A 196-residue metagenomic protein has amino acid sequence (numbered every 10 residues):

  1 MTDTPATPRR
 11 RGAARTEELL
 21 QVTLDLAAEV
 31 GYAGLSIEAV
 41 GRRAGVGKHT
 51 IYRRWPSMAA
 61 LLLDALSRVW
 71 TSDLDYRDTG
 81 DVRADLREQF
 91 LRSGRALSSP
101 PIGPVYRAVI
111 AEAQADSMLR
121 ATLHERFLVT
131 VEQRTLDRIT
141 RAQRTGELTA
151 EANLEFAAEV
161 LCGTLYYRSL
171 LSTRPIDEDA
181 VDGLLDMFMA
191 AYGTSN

Functional and structural regions predicted by a protein language model:
M1-A6, E88, V129, D137-R144 (+2 more regions): C-terminal peripheral helix-coil segments that are non-catalytic and often amphipathic
M1-R43, H49, A60: Basic, helix-initiating cap at the start of DNA-binding domains
L19, G34, S57-L62, S72-D73 (+1 more regions): Short amphipathic alpha-helical segment with a characteristic S/N-K-E followed by hydrophobic residues
A27-V30, S36-I37, K48, M58-L66 (+4 more regions): Amphipathic alpha-helical segments enriched in hydrophobic/aromatic and basic residues that form the DNA-contacting
L74-Y106: Hydrophobic alpha-helical connector segments
L91-L97, V105-A115, M187-A191: Helix-loop "lid/cap" segments that line or gate small-molecule binding pockets
P100-P104, S117-R144: Amphipathic alpha-helical packing segments from all-alpha helical-bundle domains
